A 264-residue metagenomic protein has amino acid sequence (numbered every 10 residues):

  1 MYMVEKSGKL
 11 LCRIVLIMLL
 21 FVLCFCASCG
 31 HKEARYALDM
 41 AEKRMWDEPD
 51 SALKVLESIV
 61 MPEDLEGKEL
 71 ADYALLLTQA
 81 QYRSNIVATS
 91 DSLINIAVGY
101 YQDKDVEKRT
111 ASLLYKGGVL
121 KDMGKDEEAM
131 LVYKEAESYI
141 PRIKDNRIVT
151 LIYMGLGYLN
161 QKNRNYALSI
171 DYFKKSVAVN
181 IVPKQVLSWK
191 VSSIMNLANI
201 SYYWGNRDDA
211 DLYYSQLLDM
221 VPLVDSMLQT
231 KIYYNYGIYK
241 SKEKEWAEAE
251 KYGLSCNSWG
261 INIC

Functional and structural regions predicted by a protein language model:
Y2-E5, C26-C264: A "functional boundary" signal
Y2-L16: Bacterial N-terminal signal peptides that target proteins for export
V15-C26: Bacterial N-terminal signal peptides
